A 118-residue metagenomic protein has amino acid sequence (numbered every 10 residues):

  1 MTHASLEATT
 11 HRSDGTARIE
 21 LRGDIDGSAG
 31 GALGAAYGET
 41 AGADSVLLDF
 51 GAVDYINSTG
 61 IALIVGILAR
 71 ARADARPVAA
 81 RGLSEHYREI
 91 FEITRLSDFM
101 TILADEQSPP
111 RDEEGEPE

Functional and structural regions predicted by a protein language model:
M1-Y55, G66-E118: STAS-like cytosolic regulatory interaction modules
